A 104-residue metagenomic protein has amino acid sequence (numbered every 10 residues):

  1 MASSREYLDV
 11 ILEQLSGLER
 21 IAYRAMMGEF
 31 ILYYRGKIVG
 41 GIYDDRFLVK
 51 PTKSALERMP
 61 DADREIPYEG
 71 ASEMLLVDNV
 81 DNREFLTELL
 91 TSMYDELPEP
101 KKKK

Functional and structural regions predicted by a protein language model:
M1-K104: Charge-dense, helix-prone N-terminal extensions
